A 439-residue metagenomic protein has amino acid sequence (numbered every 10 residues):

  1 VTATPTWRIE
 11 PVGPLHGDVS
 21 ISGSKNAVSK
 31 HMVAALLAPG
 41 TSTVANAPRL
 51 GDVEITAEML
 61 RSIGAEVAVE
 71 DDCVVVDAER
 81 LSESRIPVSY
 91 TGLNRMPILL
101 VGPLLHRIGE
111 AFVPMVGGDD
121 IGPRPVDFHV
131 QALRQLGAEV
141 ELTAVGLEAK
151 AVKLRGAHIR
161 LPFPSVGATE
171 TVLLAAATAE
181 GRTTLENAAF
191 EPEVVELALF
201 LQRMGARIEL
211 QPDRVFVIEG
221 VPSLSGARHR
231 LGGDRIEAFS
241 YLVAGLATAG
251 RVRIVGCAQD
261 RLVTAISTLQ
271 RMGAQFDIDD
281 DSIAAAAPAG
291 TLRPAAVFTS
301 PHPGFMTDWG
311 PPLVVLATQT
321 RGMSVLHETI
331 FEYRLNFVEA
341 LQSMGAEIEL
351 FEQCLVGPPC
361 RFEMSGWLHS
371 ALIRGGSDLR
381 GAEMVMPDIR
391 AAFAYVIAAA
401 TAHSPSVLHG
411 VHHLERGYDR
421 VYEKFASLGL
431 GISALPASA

Functional and structural regions predicted by a protein language model:
V1-A439: Short, structured segments at the rim of ligand-binding sites
